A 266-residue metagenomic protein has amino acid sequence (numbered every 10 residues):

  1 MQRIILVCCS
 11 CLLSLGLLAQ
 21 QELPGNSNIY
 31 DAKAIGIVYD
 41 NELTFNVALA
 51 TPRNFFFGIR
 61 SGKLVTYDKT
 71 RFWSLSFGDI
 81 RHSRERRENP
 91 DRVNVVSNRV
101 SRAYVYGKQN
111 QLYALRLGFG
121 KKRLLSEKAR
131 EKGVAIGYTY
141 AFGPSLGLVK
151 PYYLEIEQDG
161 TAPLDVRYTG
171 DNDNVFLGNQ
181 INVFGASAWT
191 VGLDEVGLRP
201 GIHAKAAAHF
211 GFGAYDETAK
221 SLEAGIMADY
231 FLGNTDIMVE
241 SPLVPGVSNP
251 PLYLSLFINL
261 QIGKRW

Functional and structural regions predicted by a protein language model:
M1-I37, W266: Cleavable N-terminal export/targeting peptides
Q20-G78: Short glycine/proline- and aromatic-enriched beta-strand/turn motifs that initiate or cap beta-hairpins
G25-N26, K33-N41, R92-A103, Q180-W189 (+1 more regions): Flexible, solvent-exposed coil segments and beta strand-coil junctions, predominantly the extracellular/periplasmic
I35-N41, L64-R71, H82-R84, Q109-N110 (+3 more regions): Short loop/turn motifs that connect adjacent beta-strands in outer-membrane beta-barrel proteins
Y39-L43, T51-F55, K69-R71, Q111-L115 (+4 more regions): Residues that define the transmembrane beta-barrel architecture of outer-membrane proteins
V47, F57-K63, L117-R123, F142-L146 (+3 more regions): Residues on the lipid-exposed face of transmembrane beta-strands in outer-membrane beta-barrel proteins
S76-R116, G120-E131: Outer-membrane beta-barrel translocator/channel fold
A141-E223, M227-N249, I262-W266: Outer-membrane beta-barrel transmembrane domain signature
